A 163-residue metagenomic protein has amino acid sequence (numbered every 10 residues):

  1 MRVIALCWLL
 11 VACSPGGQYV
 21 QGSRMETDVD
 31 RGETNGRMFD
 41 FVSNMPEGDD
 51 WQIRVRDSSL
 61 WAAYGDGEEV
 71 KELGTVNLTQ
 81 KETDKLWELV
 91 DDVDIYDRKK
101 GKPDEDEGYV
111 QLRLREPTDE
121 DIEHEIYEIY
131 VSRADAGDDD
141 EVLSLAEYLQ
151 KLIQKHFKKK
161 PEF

Functional and structural regions predicted by a protein language model:
M1-W8: Sec-dependent signal peptide recognition, specifically the positively charged N-region followed immediately by
W8-S14: Hydrophobic core
S14-M45, K100-F163: Short, well-ordered, aromatic-rich surface patches in folded extracellular/luminal domains
G22-R24, T79-K102: Charged, amphipathic alpha-helical segments
F39, G48, K71, V93-K99: N-terminal post-signal-peptidase region of extra-cytosolic proteins
Q52-G65, G108: A short, structured beta-strand/loop element
V55, L86, V110-L112: Residue-level detector of buried hydrophobic side-chain packing in well-ordered secondary-structure elements
L60-G74, Y127-Y130: Acidic/histidine-rich, surface-exposed loop or edge segments in extracytoplasmic proteins
